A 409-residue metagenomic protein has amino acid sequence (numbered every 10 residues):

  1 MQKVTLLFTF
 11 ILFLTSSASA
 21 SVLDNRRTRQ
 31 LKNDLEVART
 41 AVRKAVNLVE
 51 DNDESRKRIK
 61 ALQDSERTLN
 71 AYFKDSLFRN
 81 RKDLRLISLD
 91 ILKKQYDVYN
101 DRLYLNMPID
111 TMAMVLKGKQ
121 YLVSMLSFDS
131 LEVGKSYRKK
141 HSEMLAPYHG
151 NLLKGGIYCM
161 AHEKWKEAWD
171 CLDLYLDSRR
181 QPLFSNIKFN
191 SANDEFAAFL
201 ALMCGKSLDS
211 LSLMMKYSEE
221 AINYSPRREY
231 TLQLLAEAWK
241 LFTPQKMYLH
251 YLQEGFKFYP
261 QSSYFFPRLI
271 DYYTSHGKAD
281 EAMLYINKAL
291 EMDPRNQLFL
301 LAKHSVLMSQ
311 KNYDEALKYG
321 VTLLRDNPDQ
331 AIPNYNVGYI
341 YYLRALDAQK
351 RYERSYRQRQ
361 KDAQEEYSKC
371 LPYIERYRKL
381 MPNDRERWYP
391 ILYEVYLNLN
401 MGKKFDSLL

Functional and structural regions predicted by a protein language model:
V37, K44, S88, Q95 (+8 more regions): Structural register within alpha-helical repeat arrays
V49-K60, I91-H162, S178-F196, Y342-R376: Short coil/linker segments at helix-helix boundaries
S76-D83, P182, R228, S262 (+3 more regions): Residue-level recognition of tetratricopeptide repeat
L84, F184-S185, A197, Y230-T231 (+4 more regions): TPR alpha-solenoid repeat register
L92, C159, C204-G205, A238-W239 (+4 more regions): Residue at a conserved register position within TPR or TPR-like alpha-solenoid repeats
M125, Y175, A221, E254-G255 (+3 more regions): Canonical positions in the second alpha-helix
F128, S178, Y224, F258-Y259 (+3 more regions): Structural marker of alpha-solenoid helical repeat scaffolds
